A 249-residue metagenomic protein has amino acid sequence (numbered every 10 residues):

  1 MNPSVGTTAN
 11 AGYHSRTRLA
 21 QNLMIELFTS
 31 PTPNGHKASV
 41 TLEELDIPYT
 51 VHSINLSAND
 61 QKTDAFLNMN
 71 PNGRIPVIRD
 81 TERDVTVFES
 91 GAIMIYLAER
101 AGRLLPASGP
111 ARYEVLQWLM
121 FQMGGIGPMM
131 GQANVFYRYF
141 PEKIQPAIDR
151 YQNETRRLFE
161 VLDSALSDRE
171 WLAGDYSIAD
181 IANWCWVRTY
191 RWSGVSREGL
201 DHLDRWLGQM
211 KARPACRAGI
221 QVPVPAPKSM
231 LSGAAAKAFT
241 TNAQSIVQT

Functional and structural regions predicted by a protein language model:
M1-T7: Extreme N-terminal basic, low-complexity initiation segments that serve as generic localization/processing leaders
A9-D149, N153-R156, D163, L172 (+1 more regions): GST-like domain detector, emphasizing the conserved glutathione-binding G-site in the N-terminal thioredoxin-like
N55, I178, P223-A226: Short, solvent-exposed turn/loop segments enriched in Gly/Ser/Thr/Pro and often Arg
N59-D60, G208, P227-S229: Short secondary-structure boundary/hinge segments and terminal tails
G125, M130-N134, W171-G199, D204-A212 (+1 more regions): GST superfamily/GST-like fold recognition
D168: Thiol/selenol-based redox catalytic cores and closely related redox-interacting motifs
P223-T249: Acidic/histidine-enriched, glycine/proline-rich intrinsically disordered or flexible terminal extensions
